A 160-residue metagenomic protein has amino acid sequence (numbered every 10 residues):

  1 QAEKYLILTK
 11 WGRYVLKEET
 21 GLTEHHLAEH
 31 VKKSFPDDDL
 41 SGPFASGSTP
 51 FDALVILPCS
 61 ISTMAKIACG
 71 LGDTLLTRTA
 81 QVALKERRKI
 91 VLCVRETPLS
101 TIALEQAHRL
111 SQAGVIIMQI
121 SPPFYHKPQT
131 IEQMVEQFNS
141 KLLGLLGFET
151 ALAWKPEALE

Functional and structural regions predicted by a protein language model:
Q1-V91, T97-E160: A cross-family phosphate/adenosyl-ligand binding-site feature
